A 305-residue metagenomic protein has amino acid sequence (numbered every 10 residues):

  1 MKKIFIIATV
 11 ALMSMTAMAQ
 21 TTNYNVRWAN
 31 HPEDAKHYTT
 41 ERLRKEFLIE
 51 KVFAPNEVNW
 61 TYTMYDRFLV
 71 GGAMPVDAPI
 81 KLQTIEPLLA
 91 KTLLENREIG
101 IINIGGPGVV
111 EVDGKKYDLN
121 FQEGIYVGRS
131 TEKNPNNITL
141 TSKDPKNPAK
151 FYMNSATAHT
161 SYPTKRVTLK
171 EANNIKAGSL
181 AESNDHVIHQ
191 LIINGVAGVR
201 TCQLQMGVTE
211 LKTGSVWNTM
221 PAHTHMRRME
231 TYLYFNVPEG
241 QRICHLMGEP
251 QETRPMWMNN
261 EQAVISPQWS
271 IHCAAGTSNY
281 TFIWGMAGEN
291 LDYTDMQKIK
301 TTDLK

Functional and structural regions predicted by a protein language model:
M1-T21: Bacterial Sec-dependent N-terminal signal peptides
Q20-I85, L89-A90, E98-I99, L304: Hydrophobic, proline/glycine-rich low-complexity stretches
P55-P87, N184-E230: A short glycine-rich, His/Asp/Glu-containing loop-to-beta-strand
Y62-P79, L88-K115, M220-Q262: Glycine- and acidic-residue-biased ligand/ion/polar-headgroup-sensing regions
L119-K143, A156, W257-S278: Conserved metal-binding segment of the jelly-roll/cupin
T139-M206: Surface-exposed beta-loop interaction hotspot
P145-P163, N279-K298: A short hydrophobic beta-strand segment most commonly corresponding to one strand of the jelly-roll/cupin
C244-Y293: Accessory, usually C-terminal, subdomains that scaffold auxiliary metal cofactors
